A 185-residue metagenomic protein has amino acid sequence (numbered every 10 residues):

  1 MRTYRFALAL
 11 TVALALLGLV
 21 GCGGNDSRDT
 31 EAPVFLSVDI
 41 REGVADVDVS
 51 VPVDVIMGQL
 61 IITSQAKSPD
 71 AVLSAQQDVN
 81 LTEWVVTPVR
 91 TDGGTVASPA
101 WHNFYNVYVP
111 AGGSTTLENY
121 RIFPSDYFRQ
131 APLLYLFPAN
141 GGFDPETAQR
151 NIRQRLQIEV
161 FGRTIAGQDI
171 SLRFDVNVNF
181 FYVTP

Functional and structural regions predicted by a protein language model:
M1-A9: Bacterial N-terminal signal peptides that target proteins for export
G18-G21: C-terminal motif of bacterial Sec signal peptides marking the signal peptidase cleavage site
G23-P185: Non-catalytic macromolecular-recognition regions in eukaryotic signaling proteins
